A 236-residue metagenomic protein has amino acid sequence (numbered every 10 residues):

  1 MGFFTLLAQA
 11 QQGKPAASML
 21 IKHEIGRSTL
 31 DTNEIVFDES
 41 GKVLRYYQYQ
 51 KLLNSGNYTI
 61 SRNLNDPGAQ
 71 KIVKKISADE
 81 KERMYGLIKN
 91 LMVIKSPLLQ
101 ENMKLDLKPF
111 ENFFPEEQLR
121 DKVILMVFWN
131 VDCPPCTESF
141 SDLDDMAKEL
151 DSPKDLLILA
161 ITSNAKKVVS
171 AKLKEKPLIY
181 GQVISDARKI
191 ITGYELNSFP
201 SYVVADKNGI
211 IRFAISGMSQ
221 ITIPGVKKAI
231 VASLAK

Functional and structural regions predicted by a protein language model:
M1-P15: Bacterial Sec-dependent N-terminal signal peptides
Q11-I76: Start-of-domain marker
D31-N33, I124, F199-S201: Short loop/turn microsegments at loop-to-beta-strand junctions
E39-G41, A78-E116: N-terminal "domain-start" segment that seeds a small globular fold
L87-I88, V204-K236: Thiol-/selenol-based redox modules, centered on thioredoxin-like and closely related oxidoreductase domains
Q100-D106, N112-L143: Short active-site neighborhood of thiol/selenol oxidoreductases, capturing the structured segment around
D132, T137-K176, I190-I191: Structural microenvironment flanking redox-active thiols in thiol-disulfide oxidoreductases
L159, S170-N208: Short, internal strand/loop/helix patches that form the active-site neighborhood or redox-interaction surface
